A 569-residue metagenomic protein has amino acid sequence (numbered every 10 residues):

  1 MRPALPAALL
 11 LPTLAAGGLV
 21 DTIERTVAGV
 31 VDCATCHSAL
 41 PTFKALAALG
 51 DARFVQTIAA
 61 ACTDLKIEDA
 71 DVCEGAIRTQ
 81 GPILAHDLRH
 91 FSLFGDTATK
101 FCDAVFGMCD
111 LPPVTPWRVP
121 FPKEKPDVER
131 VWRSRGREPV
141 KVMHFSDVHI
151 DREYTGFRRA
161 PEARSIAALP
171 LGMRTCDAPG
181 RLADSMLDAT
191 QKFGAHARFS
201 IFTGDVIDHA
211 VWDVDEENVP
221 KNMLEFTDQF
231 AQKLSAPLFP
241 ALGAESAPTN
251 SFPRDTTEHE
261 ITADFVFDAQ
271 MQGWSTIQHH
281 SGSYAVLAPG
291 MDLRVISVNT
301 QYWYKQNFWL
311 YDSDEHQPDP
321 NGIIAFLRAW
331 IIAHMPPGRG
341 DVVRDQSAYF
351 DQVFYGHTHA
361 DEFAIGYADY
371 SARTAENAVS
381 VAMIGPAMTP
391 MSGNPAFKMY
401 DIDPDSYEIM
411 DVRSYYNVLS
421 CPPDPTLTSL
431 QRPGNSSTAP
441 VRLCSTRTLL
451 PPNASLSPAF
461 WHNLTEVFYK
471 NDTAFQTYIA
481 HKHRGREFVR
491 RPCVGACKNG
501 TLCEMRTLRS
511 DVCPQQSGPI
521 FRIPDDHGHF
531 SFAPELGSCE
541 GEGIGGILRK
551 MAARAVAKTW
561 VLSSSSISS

Functional and structural regions predicted by a protein language model:
M1-G18: Fungal secretory targeting signals
G18-G136, V140-Y154, R158-Q191, F199 (+4 more regions): Metal-dependent phosphoesterase/phosphodiesterase active-site architecture
H144-S146, P170, R198-D205, P237-A244 (+2 more regions): Active-site neighborhood of phospho(di)ester-bond hydrolases with catalytic His/Asp-centered motifs
T175-F252, E258: Core catalytic region of metal-dependent phosphoesterases/phosphodiesterases, especially metallo-beta-lactamase-like
L187, T227-A231, I331, G340-R344 (+1 more regions): Short amphipathic alpha-helical segments and helix-helix/interface helices
G194, Q232, P336, S347 (+2 more regions): Alpha-helix termination/capping residues and helix-transition junctions
V211-V214, N250-F252, R339, E362-Y367 (+1 more regions): A short acidic (Asp/Glu
N218-T227, P320-L327, R339-D341: Well-ordered, non-membrane alpha-helical segments in soluble/globular domains
